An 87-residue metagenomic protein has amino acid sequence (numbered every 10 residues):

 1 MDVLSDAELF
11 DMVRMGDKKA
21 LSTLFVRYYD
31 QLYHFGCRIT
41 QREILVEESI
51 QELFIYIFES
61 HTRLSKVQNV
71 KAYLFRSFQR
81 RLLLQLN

Functional and structural regions predicted by a protein language model:
M1-R27, I57: N-terminal module of bacterial RNA polymerase sigma factors
R14-M15, E52-N69: Sigma70-family region 2
R14-S22, Y33-E52: Short, charged helix-capping/linker segments at alpha-helix termini
L24, Y28, L32, L53 (+1 more regions): Residue-level preference for hydrophobic side chains embedded in well-ordered alpha helices
I44, Q68-A72: Conserved catalytic/ATP-binding subdomain
T62-K66, Q79-N87: Arg/Lys-rich amphipathic alpha helix in sigma70-family domain 2
